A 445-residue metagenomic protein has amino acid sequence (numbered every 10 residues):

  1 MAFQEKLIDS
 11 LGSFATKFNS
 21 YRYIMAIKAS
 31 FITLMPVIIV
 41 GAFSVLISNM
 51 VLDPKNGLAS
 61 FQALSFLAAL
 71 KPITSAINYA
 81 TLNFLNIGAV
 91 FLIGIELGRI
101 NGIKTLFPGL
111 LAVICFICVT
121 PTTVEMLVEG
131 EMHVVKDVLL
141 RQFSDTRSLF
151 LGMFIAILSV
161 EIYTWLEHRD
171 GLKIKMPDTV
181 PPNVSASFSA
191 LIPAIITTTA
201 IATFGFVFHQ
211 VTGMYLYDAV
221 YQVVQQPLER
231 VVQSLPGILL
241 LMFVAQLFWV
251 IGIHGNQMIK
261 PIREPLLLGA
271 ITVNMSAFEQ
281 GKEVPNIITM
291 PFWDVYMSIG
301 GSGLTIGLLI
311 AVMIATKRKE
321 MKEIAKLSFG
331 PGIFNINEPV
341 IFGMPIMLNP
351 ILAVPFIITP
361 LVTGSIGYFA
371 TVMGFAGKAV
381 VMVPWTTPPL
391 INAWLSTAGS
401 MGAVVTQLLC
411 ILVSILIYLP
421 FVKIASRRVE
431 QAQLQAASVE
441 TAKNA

Functional and structural regions predicted by a protein language model:
M1-Y21, A63, H168-P177, T212-Y217 (+1 more regions): Short, membrane-interfacial amphipathic segments enriched in basic
A2-F18, D53, G57-K71, M275-V284 (+2 more regions): Transmembrane alpha-helical segments and their short flanking loops that form helix-hairpins/helix-helix interfaces
I8-S30, L70-I73, P177-F188, P339-I341: Cytosolic juxtamembrane amphipathic/interface segments immediately preceding and feeding into a transmembrane helix
S20-K173, M347: Early transmembrane hairpin of solute transport permeases
R22, S30, P36, L46-S75 (+2 more regions): Helix-loop-helix hairpins and the membrane-proximal interhelical loops of multi-pass alpha-helical transport proteins
V40, N86, V90, G94 (+26 more regions): Alpha-helical transmembrane segments in multi-pass membrane proteins
I47, V51-N56, L97-T105, L166-K175 (+8 more regions): Membrane-interfacial segments
I87-I93, L97, I114, Q280-I351 (+1 more regions): Alpha-helical membrane segments and immediately flanking helix-loop junctions that form or couple to the substrate/ion
